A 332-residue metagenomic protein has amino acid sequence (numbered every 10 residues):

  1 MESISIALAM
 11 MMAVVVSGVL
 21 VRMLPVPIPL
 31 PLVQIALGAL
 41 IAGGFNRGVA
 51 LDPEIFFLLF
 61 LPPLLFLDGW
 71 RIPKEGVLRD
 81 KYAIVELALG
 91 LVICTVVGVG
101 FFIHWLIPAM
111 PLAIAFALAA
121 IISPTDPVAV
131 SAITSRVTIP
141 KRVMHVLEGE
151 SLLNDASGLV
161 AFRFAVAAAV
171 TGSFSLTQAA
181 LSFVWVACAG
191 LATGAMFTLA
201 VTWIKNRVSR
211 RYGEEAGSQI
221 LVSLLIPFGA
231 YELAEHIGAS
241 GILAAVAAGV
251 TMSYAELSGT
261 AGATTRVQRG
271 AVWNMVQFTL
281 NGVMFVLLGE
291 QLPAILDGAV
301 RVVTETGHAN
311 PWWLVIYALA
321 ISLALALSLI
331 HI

Functional and structural regions predicted by a protein language model:
M1-I330: Transmembrane helical cores of multi-pass secondary ion antiporters/exchangers
